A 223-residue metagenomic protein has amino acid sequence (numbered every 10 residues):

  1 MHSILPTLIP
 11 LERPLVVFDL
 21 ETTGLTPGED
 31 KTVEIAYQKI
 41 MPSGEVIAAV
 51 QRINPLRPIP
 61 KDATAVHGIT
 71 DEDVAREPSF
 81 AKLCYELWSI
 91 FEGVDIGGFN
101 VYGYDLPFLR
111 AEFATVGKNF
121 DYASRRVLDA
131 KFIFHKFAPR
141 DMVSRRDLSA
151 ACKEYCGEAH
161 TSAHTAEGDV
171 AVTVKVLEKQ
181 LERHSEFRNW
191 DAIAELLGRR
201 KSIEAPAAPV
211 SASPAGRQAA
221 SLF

Functional and structural regions predicted by a protein language model:
M1-P10, V174-F223: Acidic two-metal-ion nuclease catalytic site recognized across multiple nuclease folds, prominently DnaQ/RNase D-T
H2-S124, R145-H164: Conserved non-catalytic scaffold segment of RNase H-like nuclease domains
E112-T115, K136, E154, V176-R183: Active-site catalytic microenvironments for nucleophilic, acid-base chemistry
V127-V143: Short alpha-helix plus adjacent loop in nuclease-associated cores
G168: Acidic donor-binding loop at a coil-to-helix junction in glycosyltransferase catalytic cores that engages
